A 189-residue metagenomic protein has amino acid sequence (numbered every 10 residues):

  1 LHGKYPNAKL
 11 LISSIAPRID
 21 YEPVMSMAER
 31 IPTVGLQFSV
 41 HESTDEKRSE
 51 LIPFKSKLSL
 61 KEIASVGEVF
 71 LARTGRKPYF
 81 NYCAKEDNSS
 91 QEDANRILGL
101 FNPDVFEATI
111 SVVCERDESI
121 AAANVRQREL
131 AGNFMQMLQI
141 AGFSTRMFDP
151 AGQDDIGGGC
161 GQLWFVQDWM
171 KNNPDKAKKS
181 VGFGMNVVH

Functional and structural regions predicted by a protein language model:
L1-E86, E107-T109: Core AdoMet radical
S65-H189: Auxiliary Fe-S-binding modules of radical SAM enzymes
